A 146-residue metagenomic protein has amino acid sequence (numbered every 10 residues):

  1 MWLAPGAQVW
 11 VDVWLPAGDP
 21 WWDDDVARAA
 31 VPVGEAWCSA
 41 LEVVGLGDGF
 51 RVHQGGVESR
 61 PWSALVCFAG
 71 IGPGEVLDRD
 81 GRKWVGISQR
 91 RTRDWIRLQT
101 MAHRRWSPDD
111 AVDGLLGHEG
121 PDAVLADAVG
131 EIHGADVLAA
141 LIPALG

Functional and structural regions predicted by a protein language model:
M1-D25, P32, A36: A glycine-rich, hydrophobic loop/mini-helix early in the fold
A4-Q8, I71, R97: Short, solvent-exposed loop/turn segments at the edges of secondary structure
V11-V13, E75, T100-A102: A structural signal for short, well-ordered beta-strand segments
W21, D25-A29, A64, H133: Conserved aromatic-histidine-acidic binding/catalytic patches
G34-R60, R90-G146: Long, positively charged amphipathic alpha-helical accessory segments at protein N-termini or as interdomain linkers
F50-R79: Beta-rich nucleic-acid/ligand-interaction surfaces
D78-G81, T92-R93: Short acidic-glycine loop/turn motifs at beta-strand connectors
G86-S88: Phosphate/anion-contacting hairpin/loop surfaces
